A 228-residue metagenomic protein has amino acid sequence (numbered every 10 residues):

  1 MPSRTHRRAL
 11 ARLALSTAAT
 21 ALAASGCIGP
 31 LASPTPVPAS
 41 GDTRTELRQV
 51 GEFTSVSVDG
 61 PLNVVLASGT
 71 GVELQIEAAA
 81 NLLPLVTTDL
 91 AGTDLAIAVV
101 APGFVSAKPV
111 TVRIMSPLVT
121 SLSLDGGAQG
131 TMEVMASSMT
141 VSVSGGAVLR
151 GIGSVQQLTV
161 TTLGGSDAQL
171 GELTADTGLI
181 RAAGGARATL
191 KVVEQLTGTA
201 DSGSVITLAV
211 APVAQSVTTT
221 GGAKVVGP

Functional and structural regions predicted by a protein language model:
P2-A18, L22-L83, D94-M115, K224-P228: Short acidic/polar N-terminal linker immediately downstream of export determinants
E46-L47, T54-L66, G103, V110-P228: Extended, compositionally simple hydrophobic/Ser/Thr-rich segments that build repetitive fibrous architectures
